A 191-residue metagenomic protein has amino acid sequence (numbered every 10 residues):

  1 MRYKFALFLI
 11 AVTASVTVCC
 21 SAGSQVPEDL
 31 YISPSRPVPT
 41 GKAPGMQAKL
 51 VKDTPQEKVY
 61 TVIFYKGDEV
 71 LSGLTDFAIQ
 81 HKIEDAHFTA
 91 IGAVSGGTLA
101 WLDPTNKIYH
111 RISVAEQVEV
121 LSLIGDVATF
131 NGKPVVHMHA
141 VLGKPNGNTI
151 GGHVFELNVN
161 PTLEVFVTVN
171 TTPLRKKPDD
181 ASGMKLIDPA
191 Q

Functional and structural regions predicted by a protein language model:
M1-F8: Bacterial N-terminal signal peptides that target proteins for export
F8-T17: Bacterial N-terminal signal peptides
C20-S24: Boundary at the C-terminal end of the N-terminal hydrophobic targeting segment
Q25-T61, Y65-H81, D85-T89, S95-V136 (+1 more regions): N-terminal intrinsically disordered, cationic/polar leader segments that include organellar targeting peptides
